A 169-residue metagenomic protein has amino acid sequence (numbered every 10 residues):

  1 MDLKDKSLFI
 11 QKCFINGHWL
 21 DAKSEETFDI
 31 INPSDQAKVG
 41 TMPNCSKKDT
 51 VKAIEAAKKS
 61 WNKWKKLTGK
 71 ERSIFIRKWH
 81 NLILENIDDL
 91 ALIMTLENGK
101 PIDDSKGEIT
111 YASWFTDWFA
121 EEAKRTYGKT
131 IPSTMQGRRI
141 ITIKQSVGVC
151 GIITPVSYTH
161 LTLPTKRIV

Functional and structural regions predicted by a protein language model:
M1-T41, I74, K78, G128-T154: Terminal low-complexity tails and localization/encapsulation signals of metabolic enzymes
A37-T126, G137: Glycine-rich loop-to-alpha-helix module at the N-terminal edge of alpha/beta enzyme cores
T159-T165: Conserved small/polar residues in nucleotide/adenosyl-binding loops
